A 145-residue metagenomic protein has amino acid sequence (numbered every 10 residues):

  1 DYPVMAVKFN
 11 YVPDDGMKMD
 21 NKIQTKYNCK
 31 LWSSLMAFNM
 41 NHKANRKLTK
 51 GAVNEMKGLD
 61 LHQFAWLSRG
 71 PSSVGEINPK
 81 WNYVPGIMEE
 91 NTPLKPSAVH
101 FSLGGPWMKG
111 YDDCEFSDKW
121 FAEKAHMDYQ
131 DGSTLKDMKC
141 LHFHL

Functional and structural regions predicted by a protein language model:
D1-K22: Conserved donor-nucleotide/metal-binding helix-loop-beta segment in metal-dependent transferases, i.e., the alpha-helix
Y2-V7, L31-S34, S97: Generic beta-strand structural signal
D15-N21, Y27-S33, K43-A44: Internal, well-ordered alpha/beta segment that forms a basic, Gly-enriched binding/recognition surface
L35-L145: A glycosyltransferase accessory/donor-loop signature
